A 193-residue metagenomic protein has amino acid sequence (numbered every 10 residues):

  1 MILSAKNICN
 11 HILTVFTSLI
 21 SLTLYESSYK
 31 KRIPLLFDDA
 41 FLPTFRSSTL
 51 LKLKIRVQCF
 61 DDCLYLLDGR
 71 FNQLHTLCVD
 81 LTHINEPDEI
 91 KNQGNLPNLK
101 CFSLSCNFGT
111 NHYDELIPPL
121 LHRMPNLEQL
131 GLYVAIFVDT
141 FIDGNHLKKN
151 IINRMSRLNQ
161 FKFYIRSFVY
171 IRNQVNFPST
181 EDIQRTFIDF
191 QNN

Functional and structural regions predicted by a protein language model:
M1-N193: Eukaryote-biased activation of long, low-complexity terminal tails and linkers
